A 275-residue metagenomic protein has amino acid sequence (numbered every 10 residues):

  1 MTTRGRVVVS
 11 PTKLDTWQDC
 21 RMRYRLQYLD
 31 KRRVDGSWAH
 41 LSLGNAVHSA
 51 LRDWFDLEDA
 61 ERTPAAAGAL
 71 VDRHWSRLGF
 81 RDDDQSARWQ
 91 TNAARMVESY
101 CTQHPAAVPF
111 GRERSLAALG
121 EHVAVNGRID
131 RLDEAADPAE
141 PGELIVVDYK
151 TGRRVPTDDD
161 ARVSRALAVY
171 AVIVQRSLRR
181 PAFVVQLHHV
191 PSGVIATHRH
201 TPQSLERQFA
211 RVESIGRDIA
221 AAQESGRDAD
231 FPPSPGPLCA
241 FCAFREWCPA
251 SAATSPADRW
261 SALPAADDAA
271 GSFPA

Functional and structural regions predicted by a protein language model:
M1-L41, P264-A275: C-terminal, charged and often intrinsically disordered regions of DNA end-processing helicases and nucleases
R4-R6, M22-V34, D72-S76, V146 (+2 more regions): Short amphipathic alpha-helical segments and their helix-coil junctions
V8-V9, I173-A275: Metal-dependent nuclease catalytic regions and adjoining charged, substrate-binding loops involved in nucleic-acid end
R32, D53-L57, V172-S177: Active-site catalytic microenvironments for nucleophilic, acid-base chemistry
R32-W38, L57-E61, P156-T157, A229-D230: Short, polar/flexible loop-turn hinges at active-site or ligand-entry regions and domain interfaces
A39, L43, W89, V163-A166 (+1 more regions): Hydrophobic (often cysteine-bearing) scaffold residues that line and stabilize catalytic clefts of nucleotide/cofactor
S49-E113, L119: A non-catalytic, helix-rich entry segment at domain boundaries
R114-R211: Mg2+/Mn2+-dependent nuclease catalytic core
